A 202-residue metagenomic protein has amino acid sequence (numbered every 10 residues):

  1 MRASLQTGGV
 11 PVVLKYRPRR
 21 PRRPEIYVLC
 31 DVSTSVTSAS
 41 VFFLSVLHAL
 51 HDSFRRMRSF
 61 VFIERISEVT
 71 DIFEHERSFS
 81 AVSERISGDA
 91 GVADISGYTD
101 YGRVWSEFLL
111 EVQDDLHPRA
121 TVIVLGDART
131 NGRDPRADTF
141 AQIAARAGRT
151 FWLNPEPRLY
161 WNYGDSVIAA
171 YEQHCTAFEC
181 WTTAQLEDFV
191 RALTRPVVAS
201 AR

Functional and structural regions predicted by a protein language model:
M1, L29-S33, R119-N131, T176: DG-centered beta-turn motif at the end of beta-strands
M1-P24: Negatively charged sequence features
R20-E84, Y98-Y101, W105-E107, T121-V124: Von Willebrand factor
R65-S67, R129-T130, P157-L159: Conserved nucleotide-binding/hydrolysis micro-motifs of P-loop NTPases
D71-D94, I168-E179: Acidic, Ser/Thr-rich peripheral helices and adjacent loops at domain boundaries
S80-A120, P157, N162-Y163: Von Willebrand factor
R133-R136: Conserved alpha-helical "signature site" that marks functionally important helical segments or helix/loop junctions
A141-R202: Von Willebrand factor type A / integrin I
